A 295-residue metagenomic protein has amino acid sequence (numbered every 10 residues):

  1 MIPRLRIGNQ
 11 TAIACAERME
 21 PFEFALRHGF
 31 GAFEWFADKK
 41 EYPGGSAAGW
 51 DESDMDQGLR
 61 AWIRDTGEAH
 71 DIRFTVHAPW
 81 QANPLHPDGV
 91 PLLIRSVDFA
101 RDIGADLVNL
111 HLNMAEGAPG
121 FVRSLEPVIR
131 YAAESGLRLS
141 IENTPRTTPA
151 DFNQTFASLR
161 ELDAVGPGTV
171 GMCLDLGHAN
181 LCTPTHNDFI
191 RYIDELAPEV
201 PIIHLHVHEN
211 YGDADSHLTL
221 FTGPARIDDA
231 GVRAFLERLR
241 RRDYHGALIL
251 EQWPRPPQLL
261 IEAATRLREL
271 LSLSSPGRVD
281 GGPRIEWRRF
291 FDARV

Functional and structural regions predicted by a protein language model:
M1-I7, C15, M19-L26, D98 (+1 more regions): Histidine-acidic metal/acid-base catalytic patches
M1-R101, A105, P167, G171 (+1 more regions): N-terminal pre-domain/capping segments
T11-C15, A37-E41, A78-A82, L112-E116 (+4 more regions): Active-site-proximal loop/turn and secondary-structure-junction residues that shape catalytic pockets, frequently
H28, D65-R73, D102-G104, Y131-R138 (+3 more regions): A structural motif corresponding to the C-terminal end of an alpha-helix and its immediate exit/capping segment
S46-A48, L85-G89, P119-V122, T183-H186 (+2 more regions): Short, solvent-exposed loop/turn segments at secondary-structure boundaries
S53-H70, R95, S124-Y131, S158-E161 (+2 more regions): Catalytic-core regions built around general acid/base machinery
E68-H70, Q81-L174: Active-site acidic/histidine proton-transfer and metal-coordination neighborhood in alpha/beta enzyme cores
